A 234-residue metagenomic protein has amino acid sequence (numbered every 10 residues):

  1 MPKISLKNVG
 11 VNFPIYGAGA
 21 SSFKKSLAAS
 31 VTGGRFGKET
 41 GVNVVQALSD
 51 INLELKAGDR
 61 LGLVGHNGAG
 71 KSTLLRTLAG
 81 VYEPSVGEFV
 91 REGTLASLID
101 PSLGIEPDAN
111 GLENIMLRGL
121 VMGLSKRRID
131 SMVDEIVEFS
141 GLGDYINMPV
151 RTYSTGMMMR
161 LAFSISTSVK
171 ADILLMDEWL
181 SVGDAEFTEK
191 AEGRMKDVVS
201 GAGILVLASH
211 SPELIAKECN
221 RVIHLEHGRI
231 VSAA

Functional and structural regions predicted by a protein language model:
P2-I15, A57-R60, H66-V121: ABC ATPase nucleotide-binding domain signature region
P2-Q46: Pre-NBD coupling/linker segments of ABC/ABC-like ATPases
K25-G34, M116, R128-Y145: Conserved ABC ATPase "signature" region
P149-G156: Conserved ABC ATPase signature
T188-S200: Helical segment within the ABC ATPase nucleotide-binding domain
S209-H210: H-loop/switch region of ABC-family ATPase nucleotide-binding domains
K217-H224: Conserved catalytic segment of ABC-fold P-loop ATPases
